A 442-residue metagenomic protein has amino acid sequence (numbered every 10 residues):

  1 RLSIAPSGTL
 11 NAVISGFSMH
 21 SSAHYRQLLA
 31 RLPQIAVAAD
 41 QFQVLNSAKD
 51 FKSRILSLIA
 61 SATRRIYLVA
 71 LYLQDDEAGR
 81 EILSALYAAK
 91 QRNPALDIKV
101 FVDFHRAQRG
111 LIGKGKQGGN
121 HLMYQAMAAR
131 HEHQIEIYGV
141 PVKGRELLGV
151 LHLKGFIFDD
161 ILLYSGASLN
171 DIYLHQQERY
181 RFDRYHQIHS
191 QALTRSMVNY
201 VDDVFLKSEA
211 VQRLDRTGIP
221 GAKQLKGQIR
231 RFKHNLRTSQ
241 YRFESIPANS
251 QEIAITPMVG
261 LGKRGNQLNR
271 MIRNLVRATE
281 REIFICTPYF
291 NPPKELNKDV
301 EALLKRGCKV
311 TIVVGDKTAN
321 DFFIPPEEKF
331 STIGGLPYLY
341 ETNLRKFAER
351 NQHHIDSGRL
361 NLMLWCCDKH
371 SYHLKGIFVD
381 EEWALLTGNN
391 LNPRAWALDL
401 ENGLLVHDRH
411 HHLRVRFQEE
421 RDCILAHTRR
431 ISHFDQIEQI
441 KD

Functional and structural regions predicted by a protein language model:
R1, R31, P141, R345 (+1 more regions): Alpha-helical membrane-targeting segments
R1-G16, H24: Intrinsically disordered, low-structural-confidence terminal and linker regions
H24-S61, D76-T279, T318-D380, W396: HKD-type phospholipase D/PLD-like phosphodiesterase module
V69, F101, F158, S165 (+6 more regions): Generic beta-strand/beta-sheet core signal
D97-K99, E282, K305, K309-T311: Residues at the starts of beta-strands that form the adenosine-phosphate
I285-E301, H373-F378, W383-G388: C-terminal, well-structured subdomains that either form a transmembrane helix-short loop-helix hairpin in multi-pass
F290-P292, K317-N320, N392: Short, catalytically relevant binding-site loops at active-site mouths
H354-D442: Long, C-terminal catalytic modules of enzymes
